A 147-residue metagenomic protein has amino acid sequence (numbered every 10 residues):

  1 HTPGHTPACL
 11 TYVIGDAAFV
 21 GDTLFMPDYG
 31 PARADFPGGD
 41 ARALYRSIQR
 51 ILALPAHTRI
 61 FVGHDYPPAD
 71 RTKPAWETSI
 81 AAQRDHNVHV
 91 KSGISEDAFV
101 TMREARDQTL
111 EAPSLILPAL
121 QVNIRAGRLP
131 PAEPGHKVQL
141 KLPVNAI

Functional and structural regions predicted by a protein language model:
H1-P68, I147: Catalytic core of the metallo-beta-lactamase
R46-R59, Y66-I147: Accessory terminal helices/loops
